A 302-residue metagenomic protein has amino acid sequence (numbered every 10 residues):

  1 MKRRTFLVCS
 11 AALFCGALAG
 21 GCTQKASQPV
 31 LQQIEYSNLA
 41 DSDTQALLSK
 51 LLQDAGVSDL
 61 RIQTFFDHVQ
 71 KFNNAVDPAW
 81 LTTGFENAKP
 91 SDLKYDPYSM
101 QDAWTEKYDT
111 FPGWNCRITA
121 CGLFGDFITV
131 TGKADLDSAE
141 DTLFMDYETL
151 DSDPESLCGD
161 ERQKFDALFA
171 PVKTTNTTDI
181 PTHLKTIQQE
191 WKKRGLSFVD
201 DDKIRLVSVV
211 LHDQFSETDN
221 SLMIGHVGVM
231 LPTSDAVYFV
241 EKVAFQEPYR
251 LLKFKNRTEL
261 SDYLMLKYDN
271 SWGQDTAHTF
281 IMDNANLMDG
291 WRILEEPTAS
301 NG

Functional and structural regions predicted by a protein language model:
R3-L7: N-terminal export leaders
C9-C15: Hydrophobic helical h-region of N-terminal Sec-dependent signal peptides in bacterial secretory/periplasmic proteins
L18-G21: C-terminal motif of bacterial Sec signal peptides marking the signal peptidase cleavage site
T23-K25: Bacterial signal peptide processing site
Q28-N38, S42, T218: N-terminal accessory/interface modules of nucleic-acid-binding and processing proteins
L47-Q214, S221-G225, P232-E247: Acidic/His-rich structured neighborhood in mature extracellular/periplasmic domains
F239-K242, K255-G302: Low-complexity, Gly/Ser/Thr/Pro-rich intrinsically disordered linker/tail segments
Q246-Y249, F254: Extended, aromatic/histidine-rich regions of cofactor-dependent oxidoreductases associated with respiratory
